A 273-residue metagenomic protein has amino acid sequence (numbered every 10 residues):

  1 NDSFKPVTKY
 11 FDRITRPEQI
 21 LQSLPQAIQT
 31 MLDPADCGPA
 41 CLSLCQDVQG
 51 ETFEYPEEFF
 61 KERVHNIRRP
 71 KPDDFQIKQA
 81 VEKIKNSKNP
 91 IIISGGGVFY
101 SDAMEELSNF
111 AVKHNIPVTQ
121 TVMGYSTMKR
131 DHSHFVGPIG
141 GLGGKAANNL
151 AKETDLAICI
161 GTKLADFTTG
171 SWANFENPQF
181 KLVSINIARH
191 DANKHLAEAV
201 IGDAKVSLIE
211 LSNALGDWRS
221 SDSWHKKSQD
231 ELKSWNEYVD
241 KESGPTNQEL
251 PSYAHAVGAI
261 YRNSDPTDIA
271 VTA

Functional and structural regions predicted by a protein language model:
N1-R219, E249-L250, A259-I269: N-terminal alpha/beta PP-like core and its mobile active-site loop of ThDP/TPP-dependent enzymes
C41-G50, K227-E237: A short, charged, Gly/Pro-tolerant segment at domain boundaries
Q120, S220-D230: Short helix-loop capping/hinge segments that flank enzyme active sites or metal/cofactor-binding pockets
W172, F180, Q229, D240-S243: Short linear sequence elements within intrinsically disordered, low-complexity coil regions
L232-A273: Active-site diphosphate/adenylate-binding microenvironment
